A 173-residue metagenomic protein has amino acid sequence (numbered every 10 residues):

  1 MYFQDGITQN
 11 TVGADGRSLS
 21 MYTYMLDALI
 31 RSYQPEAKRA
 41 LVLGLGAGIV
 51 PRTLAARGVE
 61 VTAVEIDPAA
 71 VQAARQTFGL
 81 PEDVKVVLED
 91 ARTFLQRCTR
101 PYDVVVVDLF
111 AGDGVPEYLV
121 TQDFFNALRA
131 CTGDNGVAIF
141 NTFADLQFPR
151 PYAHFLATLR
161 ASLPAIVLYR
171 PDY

Functional and structural regions predicted by a protein language model:
M1-Y33: Class I SAM-dependent transferase core
I7, P68, A91, P171-Y173: Residues that form or immediately flank small-molecule/cofactor binding pockets and catalytic motifs
S20-I139, F143, Q147-L156, R160: The AdoMet/dcAdoMet-binding core of the Class I SAM-like
L163-Y173: Conserved S-adenosyl-L-methionine
